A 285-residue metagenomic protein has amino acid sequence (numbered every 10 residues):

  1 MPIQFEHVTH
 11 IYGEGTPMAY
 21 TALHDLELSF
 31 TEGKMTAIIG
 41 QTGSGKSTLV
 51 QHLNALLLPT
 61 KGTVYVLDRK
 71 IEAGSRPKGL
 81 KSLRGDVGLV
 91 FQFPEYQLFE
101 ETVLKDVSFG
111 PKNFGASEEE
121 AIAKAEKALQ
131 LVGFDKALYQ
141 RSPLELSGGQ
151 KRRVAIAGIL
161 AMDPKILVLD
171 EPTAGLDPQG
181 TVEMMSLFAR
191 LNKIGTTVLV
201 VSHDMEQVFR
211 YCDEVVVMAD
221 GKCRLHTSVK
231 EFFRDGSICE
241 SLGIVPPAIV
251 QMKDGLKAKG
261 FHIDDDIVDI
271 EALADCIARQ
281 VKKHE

Functional and structural regions predicted by a protein language model:
N54: Helix-to-loop junction immediately C-terminal to a conserved catalytic motif
G62-A73: Conserved ABC transporter NBD signature motif
E119-A137: Conserved ABC ATPase "signature" region
S142-L146, Q150: Conserved ABC ATPase signature
I159-L160: ABC ATPase C-loop
L167-D170: Catalytic Walker B motif of ABC-type/P-loop ATPase nucleotide-binding domains
V208-R210: A short, surface-exposed alpha-helical micro-motif characterized by mixed small hydrophobic and charged/polar residues
D220-G221: Conserved ABC ATPase "signature" C-loop
